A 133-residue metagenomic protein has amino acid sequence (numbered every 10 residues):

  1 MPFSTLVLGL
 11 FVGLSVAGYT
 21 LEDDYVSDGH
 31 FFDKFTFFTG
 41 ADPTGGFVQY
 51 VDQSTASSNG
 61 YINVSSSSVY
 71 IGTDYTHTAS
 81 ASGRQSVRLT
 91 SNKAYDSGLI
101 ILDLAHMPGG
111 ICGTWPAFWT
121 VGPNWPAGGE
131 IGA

Functional and structural regions predicted by a protein language model:
P2, G9, V16-A133: Low-complexity, Ser/Thr/Pro/Gly-rich disordered linker/stalk regions
